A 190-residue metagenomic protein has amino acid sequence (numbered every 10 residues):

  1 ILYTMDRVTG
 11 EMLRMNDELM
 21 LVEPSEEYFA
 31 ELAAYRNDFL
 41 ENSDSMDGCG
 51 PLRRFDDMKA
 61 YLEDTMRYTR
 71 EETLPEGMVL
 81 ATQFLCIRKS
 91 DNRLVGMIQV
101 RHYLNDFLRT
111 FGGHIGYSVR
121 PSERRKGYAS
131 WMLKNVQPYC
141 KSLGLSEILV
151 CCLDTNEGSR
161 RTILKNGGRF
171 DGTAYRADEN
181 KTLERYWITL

Functional and structural regions predicted by a protein language model:
Y3-H114, E179-L190: GNAT-family acyltransferases
D6, G167-G168: Intrinsic disorder/low-complexity segments
Y103-N105, S122, T155: Short coil/turn motifs at secondary-structure junctions
G116-V119, R125-P138, S142, R161-K165: Conserved acetyl-CoA-binding loop-helix of GNAT-fold acetyltransferases
S142-C151: Conserved GNAT acetyl-CoA-binding A-motif
V150-R160: Conserved beta-strand-loop-alpha-helix junction that forms the acyl-donor binding cleft
C151-C152, R169-E184: Conserved catalytic-core motifs of GNAT/GCN5-like acyltransferases
